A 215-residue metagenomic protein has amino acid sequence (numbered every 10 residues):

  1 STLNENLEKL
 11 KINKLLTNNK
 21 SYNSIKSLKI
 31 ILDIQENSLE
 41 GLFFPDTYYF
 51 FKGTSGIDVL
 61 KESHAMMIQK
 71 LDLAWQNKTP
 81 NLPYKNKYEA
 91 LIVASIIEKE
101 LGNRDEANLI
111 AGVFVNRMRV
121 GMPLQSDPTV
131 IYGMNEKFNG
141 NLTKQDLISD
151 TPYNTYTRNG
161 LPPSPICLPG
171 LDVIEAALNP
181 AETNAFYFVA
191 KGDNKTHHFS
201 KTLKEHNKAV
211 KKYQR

Functional and structural regions predicted by a protein language model:
S1-N13: Membrane-embedded segments
L15-Y22, K29-R215: Bacterial extracytoplasmic/cell-wall-associated proteins, especially those involved in peptidoglycan
